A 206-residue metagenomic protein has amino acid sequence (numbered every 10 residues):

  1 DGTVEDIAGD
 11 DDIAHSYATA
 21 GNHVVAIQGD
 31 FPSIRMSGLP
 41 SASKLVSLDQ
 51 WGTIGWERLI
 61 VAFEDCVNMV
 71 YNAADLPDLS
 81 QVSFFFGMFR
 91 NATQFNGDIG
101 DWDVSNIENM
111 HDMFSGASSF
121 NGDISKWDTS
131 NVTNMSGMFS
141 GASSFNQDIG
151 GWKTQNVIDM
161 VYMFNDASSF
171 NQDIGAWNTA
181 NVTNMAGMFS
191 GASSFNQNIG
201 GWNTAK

Functional and structural regions predicted by a protein language model:
D1-K206: Negatively charged
